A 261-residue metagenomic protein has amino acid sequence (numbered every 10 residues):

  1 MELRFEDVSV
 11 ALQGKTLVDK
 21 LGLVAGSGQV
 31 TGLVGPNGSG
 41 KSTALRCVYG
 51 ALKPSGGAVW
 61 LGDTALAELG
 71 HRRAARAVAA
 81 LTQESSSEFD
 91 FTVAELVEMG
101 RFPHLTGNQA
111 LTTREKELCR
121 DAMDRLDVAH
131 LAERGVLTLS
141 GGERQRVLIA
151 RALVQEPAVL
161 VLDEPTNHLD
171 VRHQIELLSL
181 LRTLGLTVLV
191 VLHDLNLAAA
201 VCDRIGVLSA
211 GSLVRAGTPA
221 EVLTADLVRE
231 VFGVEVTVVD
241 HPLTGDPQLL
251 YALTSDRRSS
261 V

Functional and structural regions predicted by a protein language model:
V34-P36: The feature captures the beta-strand-to-loop junction immediately N-terminal to the Walker
Y49: Helix-to-loop junction immediately C-terminal to a conserved catalytic motif
G57-A67, A74: Conserved ABC transporter NBD signature motif
E98, T113-L131: Conserved ABC ATPase "signature" region
V154-A158: A short, proline-enriched helix->beta-strand linker immediately N-terminal to the Walker B motif in ABC-type P-loop
L160-E164, L169: Catalytic Walker B motif of ABC-type/P-loop ATPase nucleotide-binding domains
A225, V231-V261: ABC ATPase nucleotide-binding domains
